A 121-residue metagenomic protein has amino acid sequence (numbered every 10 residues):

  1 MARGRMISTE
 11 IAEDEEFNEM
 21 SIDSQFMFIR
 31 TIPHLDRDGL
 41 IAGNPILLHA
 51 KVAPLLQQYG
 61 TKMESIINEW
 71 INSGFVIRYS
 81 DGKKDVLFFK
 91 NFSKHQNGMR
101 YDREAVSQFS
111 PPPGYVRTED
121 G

Functional and structural regions predicted by a protein language model:
M1-E16, L56-G121: Winged-helix/helix-turn-helix nucleic-acid-interaction surface
M1-G39, G43, F89: Short recognition helix of helix-turn-helix/winged-helix DNA-binding domains
A12, I32-P33, A50-A53, Q57: A broad detector of the eukaryotic-type serine/threonine protein kinase catalytic domain
Q25, P45, G60-M63: Generic preference for well-ordered alpha-helical elements
R30, A50-K51, E69, N91: Residue-level signal for well-ordered alpha-helical scaffold segments within enzymatic catalytic domains
I32, D36, A53, I71 (+1 more regions): Hydrophobic/aromatic-lined pockets within catalytic cores
A42-L55, W70: A short alpha-helical element within helix-turn-helix/winged-helix DNA-binding domains across DNA-binding proteins
